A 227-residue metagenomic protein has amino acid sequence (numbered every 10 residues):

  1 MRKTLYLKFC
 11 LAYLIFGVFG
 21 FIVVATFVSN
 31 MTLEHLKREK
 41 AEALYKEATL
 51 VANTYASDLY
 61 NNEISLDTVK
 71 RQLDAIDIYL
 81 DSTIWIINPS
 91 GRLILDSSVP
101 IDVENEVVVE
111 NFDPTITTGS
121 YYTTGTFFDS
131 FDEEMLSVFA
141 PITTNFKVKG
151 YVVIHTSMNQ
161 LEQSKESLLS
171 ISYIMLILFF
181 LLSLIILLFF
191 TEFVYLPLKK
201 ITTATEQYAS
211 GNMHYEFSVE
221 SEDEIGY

Functional and structural regions predicted by a protein language model:
M1-L93, S98-N105, Q163, Y227: Juxtamembrane segments flanking the first transmembrane helix of membrane-anchored signal-transduction proteins
E47, E134-K165: Short, hydrophobic beta-strand elements of compact beta-sandwich sensory domains
K70, D96-E133: Extracytoplasmic/periplasmic sensor domains and loops in membrane signaling proteins
A75-Y79, D129-E134: Short loop/turn motifs at secondary-structure junctions and domain boundaries
S98-V99, V153, S218: Short clusters of small/polar residues that mark proteolytic maturation junctions
M158-Y227: Membrane-proximal HAMP signal-relay module
